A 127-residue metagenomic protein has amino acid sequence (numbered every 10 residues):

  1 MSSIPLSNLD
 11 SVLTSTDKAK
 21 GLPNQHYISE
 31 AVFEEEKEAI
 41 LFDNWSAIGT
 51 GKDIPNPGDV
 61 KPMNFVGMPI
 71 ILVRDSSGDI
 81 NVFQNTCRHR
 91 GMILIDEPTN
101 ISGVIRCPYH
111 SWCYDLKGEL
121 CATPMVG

Functional and structural regions predicted by a protein language model:
M1-S3, Q25-S29, H110-S111: Short low-complexity stretches enriched in small and charged residues
M1-S7, S11: Fe(II)/2-oxoglutarate
L9-N24: Short, contiguous pre-domain boundary segments
D10-T14, F33-K37, H110: Generic detector of well-ordered alpha-helical segments enriched in charged/polar residues, highlighting helical
A19, Q25, K37, S102-R106: Alpha-helical protein-protein interaction elements
N24-M68: Glycine/alanine-rich phosphate-binding loops at beta-alpha junctions
I54-G127: Rieske [2Fe-2S] iron-sulfur-binding domain
